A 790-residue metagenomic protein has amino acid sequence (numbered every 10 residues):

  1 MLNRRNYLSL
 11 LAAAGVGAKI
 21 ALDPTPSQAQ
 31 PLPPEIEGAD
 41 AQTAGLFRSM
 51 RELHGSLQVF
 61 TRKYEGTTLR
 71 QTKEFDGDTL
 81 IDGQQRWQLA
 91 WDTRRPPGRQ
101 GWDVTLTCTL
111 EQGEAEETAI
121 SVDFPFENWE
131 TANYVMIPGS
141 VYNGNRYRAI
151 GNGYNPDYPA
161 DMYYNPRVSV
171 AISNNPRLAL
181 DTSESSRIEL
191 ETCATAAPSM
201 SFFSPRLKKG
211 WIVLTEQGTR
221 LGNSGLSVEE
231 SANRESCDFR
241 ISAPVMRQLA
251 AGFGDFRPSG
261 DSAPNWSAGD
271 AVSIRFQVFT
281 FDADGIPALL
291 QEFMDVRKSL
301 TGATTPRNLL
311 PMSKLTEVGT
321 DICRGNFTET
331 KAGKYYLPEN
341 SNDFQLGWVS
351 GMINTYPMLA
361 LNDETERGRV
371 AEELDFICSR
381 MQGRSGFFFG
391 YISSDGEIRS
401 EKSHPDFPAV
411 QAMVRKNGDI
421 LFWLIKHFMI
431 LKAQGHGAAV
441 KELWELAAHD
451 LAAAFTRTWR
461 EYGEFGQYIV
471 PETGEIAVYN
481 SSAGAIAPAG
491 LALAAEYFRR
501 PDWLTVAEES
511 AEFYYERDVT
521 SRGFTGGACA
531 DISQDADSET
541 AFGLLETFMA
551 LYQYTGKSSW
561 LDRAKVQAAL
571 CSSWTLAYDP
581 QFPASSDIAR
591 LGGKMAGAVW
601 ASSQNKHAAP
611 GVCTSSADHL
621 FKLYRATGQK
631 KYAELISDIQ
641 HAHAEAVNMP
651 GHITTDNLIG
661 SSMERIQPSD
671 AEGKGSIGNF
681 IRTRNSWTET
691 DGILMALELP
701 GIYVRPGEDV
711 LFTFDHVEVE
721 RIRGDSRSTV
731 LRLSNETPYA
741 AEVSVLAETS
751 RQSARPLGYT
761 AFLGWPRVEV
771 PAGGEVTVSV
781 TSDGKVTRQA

Functional and structural regions predicted by a protein language model:
N6-A29: N-terminal export signals
A39-A41, G45-M50, H54-G55, T61-G66 (+8 more regions): Low-complexity, Ser/Thr/Pro/Gly-enriched N-terminal "stalk/linker" regions
E52, L80-Q85, A90-A268: Beta-strand/loop-rich accessory regions of lumenal/periplasmic or secreted enzymes, predominantly carbohydrate-active
A263-P287, A772-T781: Short Pro-Gly-centered flexible turn/kink motifs
R307-L337, G368-F388, E442-F465, P501-T525 (+2 more regions): Long, well-ordered core segments of solenoidal/helical folds
R324-Q345, F388-R415, Y462-I486, G523-T547 (+2 more regions): Carbohydrate-binding/catalytic loop surfaces
M352-R367, D419-V440, I486-P501, G543-S558 (+3 more regions): Well-ordered alpha-helical scaffold segments within catalytic/enzyme domains
V717-A790: C-terminal beta-sandwich/jelly-roll accessory domains of carbohydrate-active enzymes
